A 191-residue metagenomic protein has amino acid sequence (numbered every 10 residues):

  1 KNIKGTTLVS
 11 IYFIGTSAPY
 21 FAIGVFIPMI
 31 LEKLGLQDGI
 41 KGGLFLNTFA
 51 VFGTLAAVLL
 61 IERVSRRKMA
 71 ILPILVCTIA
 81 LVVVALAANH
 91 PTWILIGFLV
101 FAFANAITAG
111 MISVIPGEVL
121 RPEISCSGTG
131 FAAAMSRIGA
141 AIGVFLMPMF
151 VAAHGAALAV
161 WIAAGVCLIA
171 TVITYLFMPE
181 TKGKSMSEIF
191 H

Functional and structural regions predicted by a protein language model:
N2-L55: Extracytoplasmic gate region of multi-pass secondary transporters
L55-R66, V151: Helix-to-loop junctions at the C-terminal end of transmembrane segments in multipass secondary transporters
V76-N89: C-terminal ends and interior cores of transmembrane alpha-helices in multi-pass membrane transporters/permeases
W93-I107: Hydrophobic core of transmembrane alpha-helices in multi-pass small-molecule transporters, especially MFS/SLC-type
I107-L120: Intracellular juxtamembrane helix-capping segments at the cytosolic ends of symmetry-related transmembrane helices
P122-A132: Loop-to-transmembrane helix entry/capping segments in MFS-fold secondary transporters and related SLC/MFSD carriers
V151-G165: A membrane-interface helix-boundary motif in multi-pass transporters
V166-H191: Multi-pass alpha-helical transporter architecture, strongest for 12-TM Major Facilitator/SLC carriers used
